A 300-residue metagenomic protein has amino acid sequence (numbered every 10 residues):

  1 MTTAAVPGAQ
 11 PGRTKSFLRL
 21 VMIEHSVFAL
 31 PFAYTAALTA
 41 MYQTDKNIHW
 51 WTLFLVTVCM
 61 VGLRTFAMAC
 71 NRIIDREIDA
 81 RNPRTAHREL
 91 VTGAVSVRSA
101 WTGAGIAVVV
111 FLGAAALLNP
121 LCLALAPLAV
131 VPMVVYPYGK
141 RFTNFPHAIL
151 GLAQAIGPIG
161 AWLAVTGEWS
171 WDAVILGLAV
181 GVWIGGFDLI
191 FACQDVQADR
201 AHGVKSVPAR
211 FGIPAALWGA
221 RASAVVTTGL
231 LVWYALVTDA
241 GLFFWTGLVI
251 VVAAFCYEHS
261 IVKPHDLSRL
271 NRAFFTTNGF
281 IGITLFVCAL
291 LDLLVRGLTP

Functional and structural regions predicted by a protein language model:
T2-K15, M68, R72-V95, L189-P214 (+1 more regions): Cytosolic, membrane-interface loops and tails of multi-pass inner-membrane proteins
T2-P31, T35: N-terminal, positively charged, Ser/Thr/Ala/Gly-biased leader segments that form transit/presequence-like amphipathic
T3, P11-K15, L236-P300: Extended hydrophobic alpha-helices typical of membrane-associated regions
L18-R19, V58, T65-F66, R88-L176 (+3 more regions): Intramembrane alpha-helical segments
M22-A40, G151-A155, G282, F286: The first (N-terminal) embedded transmembrane alpha-helix
A40-V58, L121-M133, H147-H202, I213-V226 (+3 more regions): Functional transmembrane core segments of multi-pass inner-membrane proteins
L53-M60, R76-P127, A201-L242, T246 (+1 more regions): Multi-pass membrane catalytic core of lipid/isoprenoid biosynthesis enzymes
M60-N71, M133-P137, A179-F187, F191 (+1 more regions): Alpha-helical transmembrane segments of multi-pass membrane proteins
